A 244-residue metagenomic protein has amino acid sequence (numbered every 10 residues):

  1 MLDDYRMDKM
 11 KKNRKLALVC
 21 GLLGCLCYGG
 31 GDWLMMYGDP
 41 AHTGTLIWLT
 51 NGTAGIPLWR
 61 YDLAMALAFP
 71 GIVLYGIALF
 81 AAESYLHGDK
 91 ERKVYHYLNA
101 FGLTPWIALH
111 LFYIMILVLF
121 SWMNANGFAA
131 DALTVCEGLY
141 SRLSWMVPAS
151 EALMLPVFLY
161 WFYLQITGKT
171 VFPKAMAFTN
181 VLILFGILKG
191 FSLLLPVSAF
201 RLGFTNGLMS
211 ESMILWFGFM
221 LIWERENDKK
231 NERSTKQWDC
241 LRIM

Functional and structural regions predicted by a protein language model:
L2-E232: Hydrophobic, aromatic-enriched alpha-helical segments typical of multi-pass transmembrane helices
M7, I243-M244: Short hydrophobic transmembrane-like helices used for membrane targeting/insertion
N231-R242: Positively charged N-terminal leader segments that act as targeting/secretion signals
